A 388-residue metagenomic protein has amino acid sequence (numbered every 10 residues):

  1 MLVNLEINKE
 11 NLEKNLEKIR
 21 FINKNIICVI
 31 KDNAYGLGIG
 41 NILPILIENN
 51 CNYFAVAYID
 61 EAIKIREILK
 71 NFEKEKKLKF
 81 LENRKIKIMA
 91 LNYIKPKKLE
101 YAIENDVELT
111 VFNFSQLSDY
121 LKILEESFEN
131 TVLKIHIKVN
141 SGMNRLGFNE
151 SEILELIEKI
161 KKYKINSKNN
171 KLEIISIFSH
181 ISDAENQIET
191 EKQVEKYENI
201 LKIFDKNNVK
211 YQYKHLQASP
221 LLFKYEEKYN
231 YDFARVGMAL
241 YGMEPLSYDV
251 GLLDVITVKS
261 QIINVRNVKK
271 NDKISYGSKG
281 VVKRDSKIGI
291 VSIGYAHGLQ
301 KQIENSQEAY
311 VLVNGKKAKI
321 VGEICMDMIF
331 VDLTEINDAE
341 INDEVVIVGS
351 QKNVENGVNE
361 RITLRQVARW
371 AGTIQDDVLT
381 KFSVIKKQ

Functional and structural regions predicted by a protein language model:
L2-I7, E13, N113-Q116, E191-Q388: Active-site anion/phosphate-binding pocket segments in diverse small-molecule metabolic enzymes
V3-E6, N11, K24-Y213: Active-site-proximal beta-alpha core segment in soluble small-molecule metabolic enzymes
N15-E17: Alpha-helical scaffold segments that flank or form the walls of functional sites
